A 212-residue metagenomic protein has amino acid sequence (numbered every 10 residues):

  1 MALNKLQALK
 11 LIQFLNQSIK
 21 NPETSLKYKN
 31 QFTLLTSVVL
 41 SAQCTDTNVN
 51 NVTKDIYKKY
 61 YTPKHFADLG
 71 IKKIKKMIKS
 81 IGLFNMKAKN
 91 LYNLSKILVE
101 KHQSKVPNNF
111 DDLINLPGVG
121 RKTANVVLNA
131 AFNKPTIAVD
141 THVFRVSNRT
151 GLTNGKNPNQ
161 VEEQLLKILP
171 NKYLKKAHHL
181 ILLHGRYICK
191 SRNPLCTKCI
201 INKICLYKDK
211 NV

Functional and structural regions predicted by a protein language model:
A2-V212: Catalytic cores of DNA base-excision repair glycosylases
